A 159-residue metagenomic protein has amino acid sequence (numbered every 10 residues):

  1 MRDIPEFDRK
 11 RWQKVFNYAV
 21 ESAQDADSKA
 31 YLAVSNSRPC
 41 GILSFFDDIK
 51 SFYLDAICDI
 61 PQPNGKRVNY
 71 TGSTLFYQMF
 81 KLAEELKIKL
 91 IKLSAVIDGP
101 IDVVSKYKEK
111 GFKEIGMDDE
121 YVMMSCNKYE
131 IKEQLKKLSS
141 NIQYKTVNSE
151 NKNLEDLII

Functional and structural regions predicted by a protein language model:
M1-R67, T74, Q78-I159: Non-catalytic substrate-recognition and accessory regions of acyl/acetyltransferase enzymes
